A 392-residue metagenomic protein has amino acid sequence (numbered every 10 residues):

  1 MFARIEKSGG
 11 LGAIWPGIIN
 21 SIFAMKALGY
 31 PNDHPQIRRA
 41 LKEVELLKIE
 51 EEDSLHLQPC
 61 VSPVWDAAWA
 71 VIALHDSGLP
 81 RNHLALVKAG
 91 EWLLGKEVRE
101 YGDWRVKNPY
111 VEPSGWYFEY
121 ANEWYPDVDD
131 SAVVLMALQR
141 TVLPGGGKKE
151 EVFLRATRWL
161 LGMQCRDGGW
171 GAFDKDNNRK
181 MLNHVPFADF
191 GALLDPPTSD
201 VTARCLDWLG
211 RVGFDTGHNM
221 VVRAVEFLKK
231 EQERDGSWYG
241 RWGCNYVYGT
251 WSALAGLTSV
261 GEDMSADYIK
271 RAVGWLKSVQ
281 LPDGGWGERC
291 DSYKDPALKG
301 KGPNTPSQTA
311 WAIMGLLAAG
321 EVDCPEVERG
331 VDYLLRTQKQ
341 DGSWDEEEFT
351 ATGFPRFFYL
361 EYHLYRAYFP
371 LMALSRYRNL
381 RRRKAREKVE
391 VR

Functional and structural regions predicted by a protein language model:
M1-R392: Preference for long, amphipathic alpha-helical scaffolds in soluble/luminal domains and all-alpha bundles
